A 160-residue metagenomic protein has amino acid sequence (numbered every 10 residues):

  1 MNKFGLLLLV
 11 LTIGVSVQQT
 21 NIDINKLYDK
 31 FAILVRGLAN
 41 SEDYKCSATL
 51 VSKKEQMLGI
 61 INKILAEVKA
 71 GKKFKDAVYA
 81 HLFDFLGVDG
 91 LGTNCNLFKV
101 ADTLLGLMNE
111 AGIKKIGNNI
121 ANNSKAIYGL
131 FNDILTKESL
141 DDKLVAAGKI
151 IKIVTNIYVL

Functional and structural regions predicted by a protein language model:
N2-Q18: Cleavable N-terminal signal peptides of Sec/SRP-targeted secreted and luminal proteins
Q19-L160: Mature soluble extracellular domains of secreted precursor proteins
